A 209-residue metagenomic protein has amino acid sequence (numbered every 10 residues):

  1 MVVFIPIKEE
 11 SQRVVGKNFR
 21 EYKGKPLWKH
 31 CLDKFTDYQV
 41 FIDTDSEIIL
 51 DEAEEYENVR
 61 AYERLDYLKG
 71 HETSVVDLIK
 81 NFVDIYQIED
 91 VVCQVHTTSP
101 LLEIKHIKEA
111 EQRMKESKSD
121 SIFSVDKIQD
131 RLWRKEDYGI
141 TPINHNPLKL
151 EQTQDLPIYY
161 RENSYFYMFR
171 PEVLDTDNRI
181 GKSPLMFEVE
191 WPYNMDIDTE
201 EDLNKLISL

Functional and structural regions predicted by a protein language model:
M1-V2, I88: Catalytic phosphate/metal-binding cores of nucleic-acid and nucleotide-processing enzymes, i.e., regions that mediate
V2-T44: N-terminal glycine-rich phosphate-binding loop and ensuing alpha1 helix
K8, D66, D126-K127: Histidine-centered beta-alpha loop that forms part of the nucleotide-sugar donor binding/catalytic region in diverse
D37, I88-E89, E116-D120: Short, high-confidence coil segments that cap the C-terminus of an alpha-helix and link into the following beta-strand
T44-I49, E172-V173: Short, polar loop motifs at secondary-structure junctions
E47-C93, L101-E109: Short phosphate-binding loop-to-helix
P100-P192: Conserved core of the sugar-phosphate nucleotidyltransferase
F187-E188, Y193-L209: Hydrophobic helical membrane-anchoring modules
